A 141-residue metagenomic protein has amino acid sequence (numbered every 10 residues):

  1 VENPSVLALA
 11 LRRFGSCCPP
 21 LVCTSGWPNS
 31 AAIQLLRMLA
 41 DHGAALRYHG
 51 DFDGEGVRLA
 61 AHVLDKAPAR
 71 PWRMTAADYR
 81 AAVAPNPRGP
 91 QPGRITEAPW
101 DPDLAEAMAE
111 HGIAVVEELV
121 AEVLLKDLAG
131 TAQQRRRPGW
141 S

Functional and structural regions predicted by a protein language model:
V1-H42, P71, Y79: Acidic, glycine-rich catalytic loops of TOPRIM or P-loop NTPase phosphate-binding modules used across DNA replication
A31-Q34, M38-S141: TOPRIM fold recognition
